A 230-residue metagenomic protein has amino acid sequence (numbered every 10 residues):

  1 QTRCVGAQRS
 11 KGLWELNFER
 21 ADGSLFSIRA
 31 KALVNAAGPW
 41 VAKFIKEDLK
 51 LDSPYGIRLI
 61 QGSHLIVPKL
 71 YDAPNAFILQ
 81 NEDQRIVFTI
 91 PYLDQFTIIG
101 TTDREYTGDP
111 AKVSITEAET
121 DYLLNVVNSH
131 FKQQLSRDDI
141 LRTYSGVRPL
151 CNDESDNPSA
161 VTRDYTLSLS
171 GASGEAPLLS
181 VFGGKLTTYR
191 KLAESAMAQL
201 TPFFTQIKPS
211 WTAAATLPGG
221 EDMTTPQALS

Functional and structural regions predicted by a protein language model:
T2-E15: A conserved short coil-to-beta-strand element within the FAD-binding core of flavoproteins
R3, A21-G23, K50-L51, P202: Short beta-turn/strand-loop junction motif enriched in small, turn-promoting residues
W14, F26, T97: Short beta-strand element(s) in the Bergerat
L16-R20: Short beta-strand segments that buttress and anchor functional surface loops
D22-A32, A36: Core beta-strand elements of the Rossmann-like FAD/NAD(P) dinucleotide-binding domain in flavoenzyme oxidoreductases
K43-I99, R104-S230: C-terminal catalytic lobe of FAD-dependent flavoproteins
